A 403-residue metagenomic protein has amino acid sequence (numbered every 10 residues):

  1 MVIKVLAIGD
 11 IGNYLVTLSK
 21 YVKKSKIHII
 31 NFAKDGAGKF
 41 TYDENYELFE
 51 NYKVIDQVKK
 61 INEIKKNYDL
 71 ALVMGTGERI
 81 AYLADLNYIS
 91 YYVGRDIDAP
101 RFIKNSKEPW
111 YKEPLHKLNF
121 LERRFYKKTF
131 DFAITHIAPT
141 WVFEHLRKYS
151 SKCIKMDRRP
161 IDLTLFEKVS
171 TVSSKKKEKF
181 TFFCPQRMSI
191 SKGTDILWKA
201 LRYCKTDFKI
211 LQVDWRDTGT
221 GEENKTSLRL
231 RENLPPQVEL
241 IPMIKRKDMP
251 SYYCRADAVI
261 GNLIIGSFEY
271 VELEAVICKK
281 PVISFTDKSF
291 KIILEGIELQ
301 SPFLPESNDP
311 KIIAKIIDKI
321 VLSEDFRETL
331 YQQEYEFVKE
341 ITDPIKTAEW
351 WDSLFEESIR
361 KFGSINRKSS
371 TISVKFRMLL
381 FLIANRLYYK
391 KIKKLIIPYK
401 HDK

Functional and structural regions predicted by a protein language model:
L83-P114, M156: Active-site proximal beta-strand in glycosyltransferases
K107-H136: Membrane-proximal helix-turn-helix segments that form the acceptor-binding/catalytic region of lipid-linked
V172-K192, W198-K205, I210-L211: Conserved donor-binding/catalytic core segment of Leloir-type glycosyltransferases
K209-S227, P242: Glycosyltransferase donor-sugar binding loop
C254-S267, K280: Acidic donor-binding loop of glycosyltransferase active sites
P281-F290: Short hydrophobic beta-strand element within catalytic cores of glycosyltransferases and related nucleotide-activated
K291-I317: Change "using UDP/GDP/dTDP sugars" to "using nucleotide sugars
L322-G363: A charged, aromatic-enriched C-terminal amphipathic alpha-helix characteristic of glycosyltransferases across folds
